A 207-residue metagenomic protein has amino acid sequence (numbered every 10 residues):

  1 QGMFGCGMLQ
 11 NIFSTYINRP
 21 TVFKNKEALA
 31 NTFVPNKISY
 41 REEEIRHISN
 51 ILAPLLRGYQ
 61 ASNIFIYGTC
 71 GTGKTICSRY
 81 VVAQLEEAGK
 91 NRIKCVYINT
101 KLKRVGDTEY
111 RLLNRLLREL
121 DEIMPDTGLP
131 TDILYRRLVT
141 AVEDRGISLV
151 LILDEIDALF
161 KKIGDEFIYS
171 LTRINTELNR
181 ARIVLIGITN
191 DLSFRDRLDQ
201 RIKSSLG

Functional and structural regions predicted by a protein language model:
M3-Q60: A short, basic N-terminal segment
L9, F13-K24, A30, A61 (+2 more regions): Mid-core helix/loop region of P-loop NTP-binding domains shared across ATPases and GTPases
N50-L55, Q84, T140-A141, R173-I174: A generic secondary-structure signal
Y59-Y80: Walker A/P-loop nucleotide-binding motif
N63, C95-Y97, G207: Conserved beta-strand scaffold positions in the cores of enzyme catalytic domains, especially in NTP/NDP-utilizing
F65-T69, I98-K101, D157: Short glycine-rich or small-residue beta-strand-to-loop segments that form or flank ligand, phosphate, metal/Fe-S
V82, E87, L192-S193: Charge-rich, low-complexity intrinsically disordered linkers/tails that border or connect globular domains
E86-L116: AAA+/P-loop NTPase substrate/partner-engagement loops
